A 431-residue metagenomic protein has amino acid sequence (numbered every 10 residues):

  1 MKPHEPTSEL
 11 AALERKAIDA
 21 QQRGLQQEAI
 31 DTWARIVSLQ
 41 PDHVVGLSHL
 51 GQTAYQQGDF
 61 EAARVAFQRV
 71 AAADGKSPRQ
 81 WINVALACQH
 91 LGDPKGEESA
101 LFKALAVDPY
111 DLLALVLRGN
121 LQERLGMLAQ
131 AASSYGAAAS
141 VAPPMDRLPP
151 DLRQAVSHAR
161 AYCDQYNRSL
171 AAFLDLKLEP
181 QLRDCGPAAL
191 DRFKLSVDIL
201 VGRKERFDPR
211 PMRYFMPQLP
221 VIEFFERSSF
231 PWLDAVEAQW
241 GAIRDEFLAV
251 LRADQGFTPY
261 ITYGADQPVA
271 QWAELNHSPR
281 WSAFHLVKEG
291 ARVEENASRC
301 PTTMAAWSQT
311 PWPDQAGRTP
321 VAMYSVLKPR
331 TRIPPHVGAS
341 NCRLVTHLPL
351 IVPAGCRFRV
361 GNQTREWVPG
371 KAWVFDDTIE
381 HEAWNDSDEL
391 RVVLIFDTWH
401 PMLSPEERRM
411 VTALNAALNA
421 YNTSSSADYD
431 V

Functional and structural regions predicted by a protein language model:
R35-I36, R69-A71, K103-A104, A137-A138: Canonical positions in the second alpha-helix
N120, R124, Q130-A132, G136-M323 (+3 more regions): Fe(II)/2-oxoglutarate oxygenase catalytic core
I351-P369: A short beta-strand-loop-beta hairpin characteristic of the jelly-roll/cupin
